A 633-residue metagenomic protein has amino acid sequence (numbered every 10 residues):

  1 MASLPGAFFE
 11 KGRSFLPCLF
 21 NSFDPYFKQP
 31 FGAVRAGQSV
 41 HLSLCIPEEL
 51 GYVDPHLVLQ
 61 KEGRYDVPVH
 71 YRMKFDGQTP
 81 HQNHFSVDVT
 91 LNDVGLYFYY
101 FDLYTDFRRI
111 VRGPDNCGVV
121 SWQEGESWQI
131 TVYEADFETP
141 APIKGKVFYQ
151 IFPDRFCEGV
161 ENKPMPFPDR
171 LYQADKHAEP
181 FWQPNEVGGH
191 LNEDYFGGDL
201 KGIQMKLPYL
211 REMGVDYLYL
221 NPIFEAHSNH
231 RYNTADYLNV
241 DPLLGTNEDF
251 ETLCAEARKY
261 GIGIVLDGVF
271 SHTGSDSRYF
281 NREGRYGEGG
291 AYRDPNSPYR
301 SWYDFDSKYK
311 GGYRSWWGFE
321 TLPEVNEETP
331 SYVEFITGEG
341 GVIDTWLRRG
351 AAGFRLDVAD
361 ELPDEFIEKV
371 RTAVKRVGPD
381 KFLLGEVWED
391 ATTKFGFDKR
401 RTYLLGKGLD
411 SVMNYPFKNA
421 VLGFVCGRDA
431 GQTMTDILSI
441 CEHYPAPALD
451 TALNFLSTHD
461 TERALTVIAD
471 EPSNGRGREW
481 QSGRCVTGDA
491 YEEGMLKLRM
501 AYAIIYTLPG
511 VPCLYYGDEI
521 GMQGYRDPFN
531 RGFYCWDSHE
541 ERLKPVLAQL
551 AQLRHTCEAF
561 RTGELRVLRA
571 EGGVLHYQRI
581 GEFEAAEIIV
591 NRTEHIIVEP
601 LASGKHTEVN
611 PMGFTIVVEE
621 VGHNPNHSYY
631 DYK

Functional and structural regions predicted by a protein language model:
A2-Y149: Glycan-association/targeting regions that enable binding to alpha-glucans and other polysaccharides
Q29-F31, L568-L601: Carbohydrate-binding surface patches
S43-P47, L57, N591-S603: Surface-exposed beta-strand/loop patches in extracellular or lumenal glycoproteins
L44, I151, L210, L220 (+10 more regions): Conserved, mostly hydrophobic/aromatic
I46-E48, V147, H606-K633: C-terminal beta-strand-rich structural cap/linker in extracellular carbohydrate-active enzymes
F152-D216, I223-R349, V370-R376, T393: Substrate-binding/active-site clefts of carbohydrate-active enzymes
D154, F397-D398, L404, D410-S411 (+2 more regions): Aromatic/acidic polysaccharide-binding cleft in carbohydrate-active enzymes
C254-G263, S271-H272, S277-E288, V342 (+4 more regions): Active-site-proximal helices and loops of the catalytic beta/alpha 8
